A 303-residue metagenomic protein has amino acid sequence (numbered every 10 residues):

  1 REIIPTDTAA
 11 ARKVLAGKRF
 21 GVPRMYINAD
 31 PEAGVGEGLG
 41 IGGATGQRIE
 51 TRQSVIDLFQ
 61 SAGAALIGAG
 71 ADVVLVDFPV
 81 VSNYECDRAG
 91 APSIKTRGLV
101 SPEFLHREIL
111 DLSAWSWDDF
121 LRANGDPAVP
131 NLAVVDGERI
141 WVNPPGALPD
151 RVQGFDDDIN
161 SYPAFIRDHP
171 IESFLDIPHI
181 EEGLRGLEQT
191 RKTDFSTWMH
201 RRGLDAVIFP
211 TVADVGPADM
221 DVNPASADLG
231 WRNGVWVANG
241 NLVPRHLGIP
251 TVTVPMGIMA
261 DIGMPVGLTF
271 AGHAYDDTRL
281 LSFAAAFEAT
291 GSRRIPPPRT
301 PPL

Functional and structural regions predicted by a protein language model:
R1-A44, R48, Q60, A65 (+2 more regions): Structural helix-boundary/capping segments
I4-D7, Q47-V76, A123, L184-G203: Acyltransferase
V14-A44, S93-S196, P210, T253-G257 (+1 more regions): Short helix-loop capping/hinge segments that flank enzyme active sites or metal/cofactor-binding pockets
M25, F78-P79, L204, F209-A213: Short, well-ordered beta-to-alpha junction loops that form the rim of enzyme active sites and present histidine/acidic
G36-I41, Q47, I180-E181, G216-A238: Short, surface-exposed loop/helix-turn segments at secondary-structure junctions that function as lids/hinges flanking
D77-I94, E103-F104: Acidic helix-start/capping segments at beta-turn-to-alpha-helix junctions
D87-L99, N223-P224, G267-F270: Short low-complexity, flexible loop/linker segments enriched in glycine and/or proline with clustered acidic
D194-W198, D228-P255: Small-aliphatic-rich amphipathic alpha-helix that forms the alpha element of a beta-alpha
